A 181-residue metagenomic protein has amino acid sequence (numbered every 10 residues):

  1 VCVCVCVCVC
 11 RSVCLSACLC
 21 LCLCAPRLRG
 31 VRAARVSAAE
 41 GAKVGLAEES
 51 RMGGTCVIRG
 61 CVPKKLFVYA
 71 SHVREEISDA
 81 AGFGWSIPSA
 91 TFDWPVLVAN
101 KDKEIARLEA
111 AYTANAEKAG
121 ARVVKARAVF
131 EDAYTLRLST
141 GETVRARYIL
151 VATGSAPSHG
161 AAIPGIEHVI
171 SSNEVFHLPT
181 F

Functional and structural regions predicted by a protein language model:
V1, C22-L46: N-terminal Rossmann-like FAD-binding beta1-loop-alpha1 element of flavoenzymes
C2-P26: Compositionally biased low-complexity segments enriched in histidine and/or tyrosine
R35-F181: Glycine-rich flavin
